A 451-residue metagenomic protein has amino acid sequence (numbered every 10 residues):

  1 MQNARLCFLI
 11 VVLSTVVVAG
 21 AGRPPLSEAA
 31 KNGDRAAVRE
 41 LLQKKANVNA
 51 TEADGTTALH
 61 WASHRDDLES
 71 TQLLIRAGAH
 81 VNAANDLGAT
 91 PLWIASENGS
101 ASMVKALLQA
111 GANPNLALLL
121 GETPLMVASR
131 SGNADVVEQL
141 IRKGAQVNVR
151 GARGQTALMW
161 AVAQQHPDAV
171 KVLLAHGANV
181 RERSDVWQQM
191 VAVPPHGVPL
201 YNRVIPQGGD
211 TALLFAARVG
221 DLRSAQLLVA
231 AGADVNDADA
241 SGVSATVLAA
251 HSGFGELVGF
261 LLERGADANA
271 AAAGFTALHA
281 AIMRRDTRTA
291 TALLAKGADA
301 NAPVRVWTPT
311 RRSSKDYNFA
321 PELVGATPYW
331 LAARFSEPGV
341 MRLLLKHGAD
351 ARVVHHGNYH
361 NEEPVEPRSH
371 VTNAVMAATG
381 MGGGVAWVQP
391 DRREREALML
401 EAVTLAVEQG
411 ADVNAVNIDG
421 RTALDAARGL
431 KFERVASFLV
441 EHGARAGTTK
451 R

Functional and structural regions predicted by a protein language model:
C7-V16: Bacterial N-terminal signal peptides
A21-W61: N-terminal segments that cap or nucleate solenoid repeat domains
E28-N32, W61-D67, I94-S100, V127-N133 (+10 more regions): Ankyrin repeat A-helix N-terminal signature
R35-L42, D67-I75, S100-L108, N133-I141 (+8 more regions): Ankyrin repeat structural motif
E52, N85, L118, G151 (+10 more regions): Ankyrin repeat boundary/linker residues
G420-K450: Leucine-rich solenoid repeat scaffolds
